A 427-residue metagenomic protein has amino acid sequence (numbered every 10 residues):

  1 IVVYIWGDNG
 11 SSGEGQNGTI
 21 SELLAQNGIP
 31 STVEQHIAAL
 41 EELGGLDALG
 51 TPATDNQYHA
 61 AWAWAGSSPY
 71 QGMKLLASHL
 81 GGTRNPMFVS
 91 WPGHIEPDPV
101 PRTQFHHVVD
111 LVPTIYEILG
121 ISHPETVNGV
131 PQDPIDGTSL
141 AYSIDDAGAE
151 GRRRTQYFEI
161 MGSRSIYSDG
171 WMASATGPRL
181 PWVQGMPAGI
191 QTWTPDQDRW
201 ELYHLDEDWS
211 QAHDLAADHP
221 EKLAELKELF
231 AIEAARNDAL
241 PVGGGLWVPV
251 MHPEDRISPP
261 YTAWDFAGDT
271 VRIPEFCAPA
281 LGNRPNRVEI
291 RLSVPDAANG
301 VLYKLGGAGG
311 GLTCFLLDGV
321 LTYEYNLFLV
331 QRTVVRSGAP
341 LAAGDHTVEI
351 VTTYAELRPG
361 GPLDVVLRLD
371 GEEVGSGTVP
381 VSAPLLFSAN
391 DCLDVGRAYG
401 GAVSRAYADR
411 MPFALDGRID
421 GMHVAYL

Functional and structural regions predicted by a protein language model:
I1-G10, P86-V89, L111-Y116, Y203 (+1 more regions): Beta-strand elements within well-structured catalytic alpha/beta cores of enzymes that handle phosphate/sulfate esters
I1-L23, L80, S143-I144, E225 (+1 more regions): Active-site regions of oxyanion-processing enzymes, predominantly non-cytosolic
I1-N17, G44-A48, W64, R368-G371: Metal-dependent active-site segment of extracytoplasmic phospho-/sulfohydrolases and closely related
I1-V2, G13-G28, D98-P99, E117 (+7 more regions): Short, solvent-exposed loop/turn and secondary-structure capping segments
L24, S31-E150, L321, Y325 (+1 more regions): Substrate-binding rim/cap in mid-to-C-terminal beta-strand-loop elements of soluble/periplasmic
Q57, G72-L76, I95-H106, H123-P131 (+7 more regions): Active-site rim elements
A65, P69-N85, F158-A217, K222: C-terminal, low-complexity/hydrophilic appendages and adjacent surface loops of extracellular/periplasmic anionic
P241-L427: Extracellular glycan-associated modules
